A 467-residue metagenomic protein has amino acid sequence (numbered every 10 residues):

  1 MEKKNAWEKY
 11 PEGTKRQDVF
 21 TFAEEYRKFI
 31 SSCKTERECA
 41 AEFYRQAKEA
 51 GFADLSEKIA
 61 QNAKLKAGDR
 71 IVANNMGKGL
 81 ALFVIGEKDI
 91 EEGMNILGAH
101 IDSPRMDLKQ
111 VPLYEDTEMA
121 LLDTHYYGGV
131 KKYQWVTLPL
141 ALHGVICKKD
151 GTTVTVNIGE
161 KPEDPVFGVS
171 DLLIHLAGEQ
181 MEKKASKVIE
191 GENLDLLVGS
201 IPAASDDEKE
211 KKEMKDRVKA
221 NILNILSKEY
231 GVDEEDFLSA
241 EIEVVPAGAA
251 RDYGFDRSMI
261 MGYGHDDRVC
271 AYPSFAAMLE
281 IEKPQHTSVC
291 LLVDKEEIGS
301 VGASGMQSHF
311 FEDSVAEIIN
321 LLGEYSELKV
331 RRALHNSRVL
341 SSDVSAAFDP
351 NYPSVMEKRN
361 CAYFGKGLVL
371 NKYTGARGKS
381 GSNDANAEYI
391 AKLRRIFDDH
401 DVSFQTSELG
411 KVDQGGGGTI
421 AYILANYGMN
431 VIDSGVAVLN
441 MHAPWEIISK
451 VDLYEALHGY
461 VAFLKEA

Functional and structural regions predicted by a protein language model:
M1-A467: N-terminal hydrophobic/helix-forming segments and targeting peptides
